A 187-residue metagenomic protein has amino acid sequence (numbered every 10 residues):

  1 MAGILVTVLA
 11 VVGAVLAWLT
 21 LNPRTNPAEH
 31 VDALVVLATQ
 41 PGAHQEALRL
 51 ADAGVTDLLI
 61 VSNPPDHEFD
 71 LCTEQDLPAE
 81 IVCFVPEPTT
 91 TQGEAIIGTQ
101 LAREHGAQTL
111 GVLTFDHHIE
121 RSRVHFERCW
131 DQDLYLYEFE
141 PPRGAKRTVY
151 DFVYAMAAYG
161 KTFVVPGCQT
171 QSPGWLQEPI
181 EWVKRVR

Functional and structural regions predicted by a protein language model:
A2-A17: Hydrophobic membrane-insertion alpha-helices, especially the h-region of bacterial N-terminal signal peptides
W18-A155: A structural signal for short, hydrophobic/glycine-enriched beta-strand patches
R147-W175: A transmembrane-helix-recognition feature enriched in membrane-embedded lipid enzymes and envelope glyco-/phospholipid
T170-R187: The feature marks non-catalytic terminal segments
